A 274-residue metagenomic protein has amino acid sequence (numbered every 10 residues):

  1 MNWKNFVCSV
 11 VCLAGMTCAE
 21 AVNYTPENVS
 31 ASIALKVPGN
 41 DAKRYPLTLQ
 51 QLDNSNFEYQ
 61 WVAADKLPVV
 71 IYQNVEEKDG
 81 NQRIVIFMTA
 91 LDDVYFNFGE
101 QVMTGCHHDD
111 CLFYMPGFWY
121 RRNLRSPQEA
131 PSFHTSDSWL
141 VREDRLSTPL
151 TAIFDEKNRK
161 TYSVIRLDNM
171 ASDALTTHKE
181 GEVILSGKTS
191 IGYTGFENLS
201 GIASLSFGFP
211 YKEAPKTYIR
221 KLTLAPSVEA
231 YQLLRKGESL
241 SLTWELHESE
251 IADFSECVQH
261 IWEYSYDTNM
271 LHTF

Functional and structural regions predicted by a protein language model:
N2-S9: Sec-dependent signal peptide recognition, specifically the positively charged N-region followed immediately by
V11-A14, A152: Hydrophobic, well-ordered secondary-structure scaffolds
A14-N23: Bacterial Sec-dependent signal peptides at the C-terminal "C-region" and cleavage site
N23-F274: Carbohydrate-recognition beta-sandwich/jelly-roll modules in extracellular/periplasmic carbohydrate-active proteins
